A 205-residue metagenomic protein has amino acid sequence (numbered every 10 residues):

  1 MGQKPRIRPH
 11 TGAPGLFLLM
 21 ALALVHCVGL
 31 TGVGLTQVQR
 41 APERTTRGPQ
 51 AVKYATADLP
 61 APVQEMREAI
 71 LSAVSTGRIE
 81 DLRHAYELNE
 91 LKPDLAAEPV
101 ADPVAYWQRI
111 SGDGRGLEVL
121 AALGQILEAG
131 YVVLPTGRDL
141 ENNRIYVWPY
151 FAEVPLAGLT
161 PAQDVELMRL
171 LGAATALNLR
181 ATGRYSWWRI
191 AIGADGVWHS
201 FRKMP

Functional and structural regions predicted by a protein language model:
M1-T11: N-terminal secretory signal peptides that target proteins for export/translocation
G15-G29: Bacterial N-terminal signal peptides
C27-R40: Signal peptide processing junction and immediate N-terminal pro/mature segment of secreted/exported proteins
V38-E68, E80-P205: C-terminal-biased regions
